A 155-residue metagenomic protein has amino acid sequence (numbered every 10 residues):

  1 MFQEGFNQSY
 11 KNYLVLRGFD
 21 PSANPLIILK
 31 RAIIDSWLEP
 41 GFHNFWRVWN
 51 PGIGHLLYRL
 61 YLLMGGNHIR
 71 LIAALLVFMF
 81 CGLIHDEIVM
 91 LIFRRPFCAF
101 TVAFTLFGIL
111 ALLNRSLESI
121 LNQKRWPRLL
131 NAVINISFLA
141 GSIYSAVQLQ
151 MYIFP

Functional and structural regions predicted by a protein language model:
M1-C81, D86, K124, R128-P155: Membrane-interfacial catalytic/cofactor-binding modules of polytopic membrane enzymes
A73-V89, F100, F104-A111: Small-polar-interrupted transmembrane alpha-helices in polytopic inner-membrane proteins
L91-F97: Catalytic Zn2+-binding segment of zinc metalloproteases
F97-F104, S116-L117, W126-L130: Short alpha-helical linear motifs
F107-N122: Transmembrane alpha-helical segments of integral membrane proteins
